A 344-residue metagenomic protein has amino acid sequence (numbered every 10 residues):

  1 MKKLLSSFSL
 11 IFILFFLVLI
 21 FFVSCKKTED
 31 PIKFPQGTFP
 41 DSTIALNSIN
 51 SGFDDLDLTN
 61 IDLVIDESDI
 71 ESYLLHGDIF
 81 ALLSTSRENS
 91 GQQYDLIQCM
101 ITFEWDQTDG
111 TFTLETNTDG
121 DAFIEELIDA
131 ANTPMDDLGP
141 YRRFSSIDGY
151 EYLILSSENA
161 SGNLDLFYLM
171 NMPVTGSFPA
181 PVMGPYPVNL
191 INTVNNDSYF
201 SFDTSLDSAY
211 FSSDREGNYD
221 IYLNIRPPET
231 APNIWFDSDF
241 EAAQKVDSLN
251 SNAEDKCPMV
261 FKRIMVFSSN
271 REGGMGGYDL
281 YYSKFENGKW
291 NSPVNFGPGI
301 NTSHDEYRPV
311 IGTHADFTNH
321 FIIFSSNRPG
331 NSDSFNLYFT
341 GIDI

Functional and structural regions predicted by a protein language model:
M1-F12: Bacterial N-terminal signal peptides that target proteins for export
F21-S24: C-terminal motif of bacterial Sec signal peptides marking the signal peptidase cleavage site
T28-I344: Short, conserved micro-motifs composed of acidic
